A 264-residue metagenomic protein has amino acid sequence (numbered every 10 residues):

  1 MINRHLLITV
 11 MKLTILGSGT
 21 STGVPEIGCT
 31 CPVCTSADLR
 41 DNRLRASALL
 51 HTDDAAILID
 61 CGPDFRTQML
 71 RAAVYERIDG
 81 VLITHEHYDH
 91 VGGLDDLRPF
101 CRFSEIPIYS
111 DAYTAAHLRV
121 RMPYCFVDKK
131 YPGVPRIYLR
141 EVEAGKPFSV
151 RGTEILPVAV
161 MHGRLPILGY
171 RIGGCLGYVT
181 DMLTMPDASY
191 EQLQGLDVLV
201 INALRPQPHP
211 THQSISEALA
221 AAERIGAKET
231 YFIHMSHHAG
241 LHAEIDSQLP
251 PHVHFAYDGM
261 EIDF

Functional and structural regions predicted by a protein language model:
H5-V179, E244-D263: Binuclear metal-dependent hydrolase catalytic cores
T184-F264: Cap/insert and terminal regions of metallo-dependent hydrolase folds
